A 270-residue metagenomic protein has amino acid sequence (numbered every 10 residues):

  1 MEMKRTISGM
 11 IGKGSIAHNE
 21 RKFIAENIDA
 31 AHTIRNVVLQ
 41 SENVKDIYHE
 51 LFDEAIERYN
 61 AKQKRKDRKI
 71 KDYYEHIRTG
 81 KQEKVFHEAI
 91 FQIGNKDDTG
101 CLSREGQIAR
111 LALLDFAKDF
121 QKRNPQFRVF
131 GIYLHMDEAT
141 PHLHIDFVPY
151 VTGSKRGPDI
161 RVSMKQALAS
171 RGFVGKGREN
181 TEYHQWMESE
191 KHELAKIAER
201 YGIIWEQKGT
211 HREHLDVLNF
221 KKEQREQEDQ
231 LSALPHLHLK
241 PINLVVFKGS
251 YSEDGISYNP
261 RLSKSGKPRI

Functional and structural regions predicted by a protein language model:
M1-I270: N-terminal nicking endonuclease/strand-transfer module with a His-rich metal-binding environment and a catalytic Tyr
